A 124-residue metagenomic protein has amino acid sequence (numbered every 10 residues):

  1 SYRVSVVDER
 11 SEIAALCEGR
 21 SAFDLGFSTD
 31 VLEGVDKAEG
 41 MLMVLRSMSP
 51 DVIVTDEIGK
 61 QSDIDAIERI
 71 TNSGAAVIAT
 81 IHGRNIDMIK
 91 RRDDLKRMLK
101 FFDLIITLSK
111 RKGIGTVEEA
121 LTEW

Functional and structural regions predicted by a protein language model:
Y2-V44: P-loop NTPase switch/communication element
V6-V7, I53-D56, A76-H82, T107: Structural recognition of the conserved hydrophobic beta-strand(s) that form the central parallel beta-sheet of P-loop
E12-A14, R84-M88: Short gly/pro/ser/thr-enriched loop/turn and capping motifs at secondary-structure boundaries
L16-C17, E57-A66, I89: Conserved ATPase-coupling elements of RecA-like P-loop NTPase cores
V44-V54, I58: Proline-aspartate-enriched helix->loop->beta-strand connector
S49, D65-I78: Conserved catalytic/switch belt of AAA+ P-loop NTPases
I86-M98: Glycine-rich, charge-decorated loop segments at or immediately adjacent to ligand/cofactor-binding or catalytic sites
K100, L104-W124: Conserved P-loop NTPase
